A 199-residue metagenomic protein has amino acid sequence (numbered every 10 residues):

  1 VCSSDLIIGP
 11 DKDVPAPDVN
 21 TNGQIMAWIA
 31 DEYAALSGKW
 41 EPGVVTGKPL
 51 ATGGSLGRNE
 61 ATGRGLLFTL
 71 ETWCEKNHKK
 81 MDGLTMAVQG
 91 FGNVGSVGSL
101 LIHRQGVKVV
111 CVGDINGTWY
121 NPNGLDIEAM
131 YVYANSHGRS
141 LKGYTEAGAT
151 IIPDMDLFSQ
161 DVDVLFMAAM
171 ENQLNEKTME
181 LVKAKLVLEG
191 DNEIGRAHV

Functional and structural regions predicted by a protein language model:
V1-S3: Short, small-residue-biased leader/transition segments that mark boundaries at the very start of proteins
D5-P17, G38-E41: Short secondary-structure capping/junction motifs at helix and strand boundaries
D18-M26: Structural/interface elements that position substrates and couple domains in central-metabolism enzymes
A34-T46: Acidic-glycine-rich active-site phosphate/pyrophosphate-binding loop
T46-P49, G54-E60, R64-F158: Glycine-rich phosphate/diphosphate-binding loop of Rossmann-like nucleotide-binding domains
Q160-D161, K183: Alpha-helix C-terminal capping/helix-to-coil transition sites in glycosyltransferase folds
D163-V164, L186: Short, Asp-centered acidic motifs that coordinate Mg2+ and/or phosphate in catalytic or ligand-binding sites
A169-A197: Rossmann-fold NAD(P)-binding glycine/threonine-rich loop
